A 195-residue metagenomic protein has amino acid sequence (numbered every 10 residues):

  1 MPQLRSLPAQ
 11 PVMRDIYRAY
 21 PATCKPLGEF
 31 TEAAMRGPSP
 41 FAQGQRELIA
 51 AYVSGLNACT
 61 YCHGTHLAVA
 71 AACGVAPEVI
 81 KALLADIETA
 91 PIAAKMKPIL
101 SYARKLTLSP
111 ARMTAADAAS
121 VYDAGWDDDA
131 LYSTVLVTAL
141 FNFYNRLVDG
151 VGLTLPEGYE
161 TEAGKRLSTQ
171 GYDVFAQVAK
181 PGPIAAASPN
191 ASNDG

Functional and structural regions predicted by a protein language model:
M1-G195: Hydrophobic alpha-helical segments
